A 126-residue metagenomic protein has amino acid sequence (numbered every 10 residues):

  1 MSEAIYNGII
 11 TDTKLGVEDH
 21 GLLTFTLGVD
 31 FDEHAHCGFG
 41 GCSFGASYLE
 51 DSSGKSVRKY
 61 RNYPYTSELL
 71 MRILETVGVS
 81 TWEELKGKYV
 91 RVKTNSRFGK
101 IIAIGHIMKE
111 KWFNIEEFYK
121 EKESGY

Functional and structural regions predicted by a protein language model:
M1-Y126: Short beta-rich binding modules
